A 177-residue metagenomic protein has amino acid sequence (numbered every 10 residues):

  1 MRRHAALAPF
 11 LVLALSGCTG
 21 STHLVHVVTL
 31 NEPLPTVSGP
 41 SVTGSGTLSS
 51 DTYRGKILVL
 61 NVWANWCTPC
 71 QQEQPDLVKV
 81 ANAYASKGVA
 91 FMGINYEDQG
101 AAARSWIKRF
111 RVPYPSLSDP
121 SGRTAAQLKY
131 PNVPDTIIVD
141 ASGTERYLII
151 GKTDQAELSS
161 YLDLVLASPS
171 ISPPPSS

Functional and structural regions predicted by a protein language model:
M1-A8: Bacterial N-terminal signal peptides that target proteins for export
A14-G17: C-terminal motif of bacterial Sec signal peptides marking the signal peptidase cleavage site
T19-S50: N-terminal "domain-start" segment that seeds a small globular fold
V37, L48, Y53, V62-W63 (+3 more regions): Conserved hydrophobic/aromatic "anchor" residues that stabilize well-ordered secondary structure elements
L48-Q71, L77, F91: Short active-site neighborhood of thiol/selenol oxidoreductases, capturing the structured segment around
R54-K56, S86, Y130: Active-site acidic short loop of glycosyltransferases
Q71-F110, P120-Q127: Structural microenvironment flanking redox-active thiols in thiol-disulfide oxidoreductases
S105-P113, P120-P173, S177: Thiol/disulfide oxidoreductase modules built on the thioredoxin-like
